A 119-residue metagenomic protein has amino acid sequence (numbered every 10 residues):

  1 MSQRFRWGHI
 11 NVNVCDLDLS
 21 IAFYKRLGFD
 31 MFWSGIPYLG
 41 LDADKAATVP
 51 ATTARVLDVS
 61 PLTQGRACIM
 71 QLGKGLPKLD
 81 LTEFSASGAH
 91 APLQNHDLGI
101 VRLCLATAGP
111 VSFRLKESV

Functional and structural regions predicted by a protein language model:
R4, N13-G75, V111: Core segments of cupin and vicinal oxygen chelate
R6-C15, S60-S85, H90-S118: Vicinal oxygen chelate
